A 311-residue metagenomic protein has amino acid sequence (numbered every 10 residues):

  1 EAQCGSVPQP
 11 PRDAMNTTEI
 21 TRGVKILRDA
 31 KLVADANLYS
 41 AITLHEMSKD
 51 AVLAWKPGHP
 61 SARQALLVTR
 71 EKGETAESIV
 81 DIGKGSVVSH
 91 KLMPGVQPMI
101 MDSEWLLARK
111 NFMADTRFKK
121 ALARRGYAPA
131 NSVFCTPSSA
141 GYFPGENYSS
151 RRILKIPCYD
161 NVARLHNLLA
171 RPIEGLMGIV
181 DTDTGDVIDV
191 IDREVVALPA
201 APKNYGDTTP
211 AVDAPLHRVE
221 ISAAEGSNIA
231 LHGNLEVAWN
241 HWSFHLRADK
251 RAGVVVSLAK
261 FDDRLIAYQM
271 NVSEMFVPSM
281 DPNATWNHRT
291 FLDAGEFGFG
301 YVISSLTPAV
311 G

Functional and structural regions predicted by a protein language model:
Q3-K72: N-terminal-proximal low-complexity accessory segments that begin disordered and transition into the first
Q3-P11, G85-V96: Acidic/histidine-rich, surface-exposed loop or edge segments in extracytoplasmic proteins
A34-D35, E74-E77, G85-V88, K119-K120 (+2 more regions): Short loop/beta submotifs within extracellular cysteine-rich repeat domains
Y39, A62-L66, T75-E77, E236 (+2 more regions): A common structural microfeature
S61, E71-E74, K84, A238-N240 (+1 more regions): Short, solvent-exposed loop/edge-beta patches enriched in aromatic
L66-M93, M177-D181, G185: Amphipathic N-proximal alpha-helical interface segments
P98-G311: Beta-strand/loop-rich accessory regions of lumenal/periplasmic or secreted enzymes, predominantly carbohydrate-active
